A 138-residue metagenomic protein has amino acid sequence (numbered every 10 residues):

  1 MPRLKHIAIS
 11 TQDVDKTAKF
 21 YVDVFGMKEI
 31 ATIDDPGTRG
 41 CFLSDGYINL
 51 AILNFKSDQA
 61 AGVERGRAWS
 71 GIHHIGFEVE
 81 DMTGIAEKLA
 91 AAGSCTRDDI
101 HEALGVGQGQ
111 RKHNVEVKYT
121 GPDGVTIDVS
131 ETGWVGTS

Functional and structural regions predicted by a protein language model:
M1-D15, I72-F77, S130-S138: N-terminal beta-strand motif that seeds the catalytic metal site of vicinal oxygen chelate
K5, T38, H113-E116: Short loop/turn microsegments at loop-to-beta-strand junctions
S10-L50, N54-K56, Q110: Core segments of cupin and vicinal oxygen chelate
T17-F20, I85-L89: Hydrophobic side chains in well-ordered alpha-helices
D45-Y47, W69-I72: Short connector loops at helix/strand junctions that flank enzyme active sites, especially segments positioning acidic
D58-G62, V135-S138: A short local loop/turn or secondary-structure capping micro-motif enriched for an aromatic residue
G62-R65, G105-V106: Short, P/G- and charge-enriched loop/turn segments at secondary-structure junctions
A86-S138: Vicinal oxygen chelate
